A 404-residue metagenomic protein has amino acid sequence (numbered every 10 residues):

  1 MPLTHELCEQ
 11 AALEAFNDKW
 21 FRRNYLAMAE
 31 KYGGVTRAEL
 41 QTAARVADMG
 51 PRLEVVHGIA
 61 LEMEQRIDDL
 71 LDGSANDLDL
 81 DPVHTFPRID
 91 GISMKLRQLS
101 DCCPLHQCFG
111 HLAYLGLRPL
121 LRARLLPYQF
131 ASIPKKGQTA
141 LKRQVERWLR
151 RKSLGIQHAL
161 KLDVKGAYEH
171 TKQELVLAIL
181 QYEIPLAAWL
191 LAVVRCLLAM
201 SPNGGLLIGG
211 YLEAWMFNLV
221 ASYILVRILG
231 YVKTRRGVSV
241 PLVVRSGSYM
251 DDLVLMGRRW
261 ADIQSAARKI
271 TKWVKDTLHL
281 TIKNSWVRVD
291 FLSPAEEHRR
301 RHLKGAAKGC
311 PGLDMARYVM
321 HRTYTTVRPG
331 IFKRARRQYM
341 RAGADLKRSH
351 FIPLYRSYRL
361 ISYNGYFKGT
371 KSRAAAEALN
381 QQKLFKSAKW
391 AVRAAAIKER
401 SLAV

Functional and structural regions predicted by a protein language model:
M1-L70, E399, A403-V404: Non-catalytic, polymerase-adjacent accessory regions of viral genome-replication enzymes
A44-G50, D81-C108, R124-K136, L198-L219: Short, conserved non-catalytic motifs in the polymerase core
V56, A60, H106, G110 (+3 more regions): Generic alpha-helical secondary structure
L61-F86, L180-L190: An acidic intrinsically disordered interaction segment
G110-K172: Active-site-proximal segment of RNA-dependent polymerases
R147-M250, V254-K275, C310-G312, I352-R359 (+1 more regions): Conserved polymerase palm-domain catalytic core
R245-S248, L255-S349: Polymerase palm active-site segment centered on the conserved acidic dipeptide of motif C
K304-V404: Active-site and adjacent loop segments of nucleotide-processing enzymes that use two-metal-ion phosphate chemistry
